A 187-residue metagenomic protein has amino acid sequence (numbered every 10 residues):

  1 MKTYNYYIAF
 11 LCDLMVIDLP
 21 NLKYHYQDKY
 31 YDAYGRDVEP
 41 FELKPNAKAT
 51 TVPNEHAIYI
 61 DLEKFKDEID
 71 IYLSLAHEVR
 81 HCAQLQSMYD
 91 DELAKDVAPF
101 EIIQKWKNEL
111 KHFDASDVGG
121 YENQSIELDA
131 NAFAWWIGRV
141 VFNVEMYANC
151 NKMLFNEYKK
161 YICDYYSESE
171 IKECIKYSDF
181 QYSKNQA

Functional and structural regions predicted by a protein language model:
M1-H56, D67: Auxiliary, metal-adjacent structural segments of Zn-dependent hydrolase domains
K2, I69-L73, H77, Q124 (+1 more regions): A structural signal for well-ordered alpha-helical segments within the folded catalytic domains of diverse enzymes
I58-S74: Short pre-active-site segment immediately N-terminal to the catalytic Zn-binding motif
L75, V79, I175-S178: Ampiphathic alpha-helical segments that act as solvent-exposed interaction surfaces
E78-D96: Catalytic Zn2+-binding segment of zinc metalloproteases
K95-A187: Metalloprotease/metallohydrolase-associated module, dominated by Zn2+-dependent proteases
